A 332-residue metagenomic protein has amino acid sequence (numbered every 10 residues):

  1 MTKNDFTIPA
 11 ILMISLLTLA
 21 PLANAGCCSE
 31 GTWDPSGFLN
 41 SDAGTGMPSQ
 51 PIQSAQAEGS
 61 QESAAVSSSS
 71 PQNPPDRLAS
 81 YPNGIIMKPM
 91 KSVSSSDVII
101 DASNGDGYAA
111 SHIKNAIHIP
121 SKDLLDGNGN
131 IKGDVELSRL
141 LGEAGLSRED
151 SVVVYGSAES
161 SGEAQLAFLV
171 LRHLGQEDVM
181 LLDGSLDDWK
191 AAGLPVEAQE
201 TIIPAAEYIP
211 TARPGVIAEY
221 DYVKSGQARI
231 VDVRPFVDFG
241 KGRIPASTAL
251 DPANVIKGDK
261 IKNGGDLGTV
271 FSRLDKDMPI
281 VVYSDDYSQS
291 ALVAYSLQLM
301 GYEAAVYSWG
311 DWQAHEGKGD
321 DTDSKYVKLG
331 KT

Functional and structural regions predicted by a protein language model:
M1-T2, L22: Generic N-terminal leader/processing signal
T2-A10: Bacterial N-terminal signal peptides that target proteins for export
P9-P21: Bacterial N-terminal signal peptides
A23-T332: Cytosolic catalytic domains that perform sulfur/thiol-centered chemistry
